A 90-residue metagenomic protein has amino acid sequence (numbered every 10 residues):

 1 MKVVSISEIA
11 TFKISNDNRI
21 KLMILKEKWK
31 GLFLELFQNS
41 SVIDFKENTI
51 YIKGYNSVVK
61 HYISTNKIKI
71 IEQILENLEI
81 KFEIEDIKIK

Functional and structural regions predicted by a protein language model:
M1-E35, S41-F45, E76-I89: N-terminal presequence-like segments and adjacent domain-start helices
K46-I68, K88: A short interface-forming secondary-structure element
